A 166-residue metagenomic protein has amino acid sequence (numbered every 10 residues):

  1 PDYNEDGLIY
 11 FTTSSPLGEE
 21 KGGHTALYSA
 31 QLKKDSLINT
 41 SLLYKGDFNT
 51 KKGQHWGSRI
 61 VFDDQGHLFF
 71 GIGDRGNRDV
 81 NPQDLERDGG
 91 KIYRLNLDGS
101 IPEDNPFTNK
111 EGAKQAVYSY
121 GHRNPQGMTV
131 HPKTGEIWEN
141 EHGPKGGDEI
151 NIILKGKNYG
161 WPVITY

Functional and structural regions predicted by a protein language model:
P1-D79, G127-V130, G135-G143: Acidic, Gly/Ser/Thr-rich repeat motifs that build Ca2+-stabilized beta-propeller blades
D74-Y166: Beta-propeller domain segments
